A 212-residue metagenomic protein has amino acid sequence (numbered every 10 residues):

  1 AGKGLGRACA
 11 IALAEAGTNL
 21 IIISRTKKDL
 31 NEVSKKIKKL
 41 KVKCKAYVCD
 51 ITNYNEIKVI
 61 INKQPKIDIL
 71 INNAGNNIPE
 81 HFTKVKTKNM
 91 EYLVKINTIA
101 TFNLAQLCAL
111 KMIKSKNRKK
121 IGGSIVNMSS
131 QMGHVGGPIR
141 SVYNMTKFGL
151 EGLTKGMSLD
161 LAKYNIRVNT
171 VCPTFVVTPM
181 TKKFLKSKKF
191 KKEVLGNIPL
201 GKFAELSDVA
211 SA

Functional and structural regions predicted by a protein language model:
G2-G4: Conserved glycine-rich cofactor-binding loop
T18-E32: Conserved glycine-rich Rossmann-like NAD(P)H-binding loop of the short-chain dehydrogenase/reductase
H81-F82, K86-V94, V194: Substrate-binding pocket helix/loop in short-chain dehydrogenase/reductase
A105, T146, T154: Active-site helix of classical SDR
L110, L159-K163: Alpha-helical segment proximal to the catalytic Tyr-Lys
S130: Residue(s) in the substrate-gating loop at a strand-loop-helix junction that position the organic substrate next
I198-V209: A conserved structural motif in NAD(P)-dependent oxidoreductases
